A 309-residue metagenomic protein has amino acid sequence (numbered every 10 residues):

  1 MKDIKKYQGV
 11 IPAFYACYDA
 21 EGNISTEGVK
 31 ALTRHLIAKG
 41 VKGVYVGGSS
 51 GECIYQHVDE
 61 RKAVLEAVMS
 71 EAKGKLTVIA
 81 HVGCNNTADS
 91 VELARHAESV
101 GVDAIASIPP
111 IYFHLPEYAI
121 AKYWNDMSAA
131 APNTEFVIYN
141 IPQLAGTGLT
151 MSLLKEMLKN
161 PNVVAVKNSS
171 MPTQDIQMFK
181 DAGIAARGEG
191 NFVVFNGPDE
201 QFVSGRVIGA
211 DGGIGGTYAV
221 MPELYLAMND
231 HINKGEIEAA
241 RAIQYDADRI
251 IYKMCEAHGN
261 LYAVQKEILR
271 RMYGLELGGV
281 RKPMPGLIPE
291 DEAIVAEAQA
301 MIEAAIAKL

Functional and structural regions predicted by a protein language model:
K2-G148: Active-site beta->alpha loop and helix N-cap motifs at the rims of alpha/beta catalytic domains
K6-Y15, K39, A210, T217 (+1 more regions): C-terminal alpha-helical cap/extension of soluble enzyme domains
T26, K30-T33, M151, E292-Q299: Short, amphipathic alpha-helical "lid/cap" segments that border enzyme active or binding sites
V29, R61, L65, S90 (+6 more regions): A general structural signal for well-ordered alpha-helical segments in protein cores
K39, A63, A67-A72, H96 (+8 more regions): Alpha-helical structural signal in soluble globular domains
Q56-D59, E117-I120, T150, M178-F179 (+2 more regions): Short secondary-structure transition/capping segments
K75-L76, T134-E135, P161-V164, E276: Secondary-structure boundary/capping positions in well-ordered alpha/beta enzyme cores
A129-A130, P142-D248, H258: Catalytic alpha/beta core domains of metabolic enzymes, predominantly
